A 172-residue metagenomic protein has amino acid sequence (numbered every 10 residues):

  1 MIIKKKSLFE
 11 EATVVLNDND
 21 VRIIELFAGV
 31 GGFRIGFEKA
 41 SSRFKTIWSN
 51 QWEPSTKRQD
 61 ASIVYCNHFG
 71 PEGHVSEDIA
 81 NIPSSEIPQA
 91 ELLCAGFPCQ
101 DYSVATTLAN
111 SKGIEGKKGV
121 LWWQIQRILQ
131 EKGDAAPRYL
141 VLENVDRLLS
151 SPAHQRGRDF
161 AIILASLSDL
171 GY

Functional and structural regions predicted by a protein language model:
M1-Y172: Conserved active-site and SAM-binding loop architecture of S-adenosyl-L-methionine-dependent nucleic-acid
